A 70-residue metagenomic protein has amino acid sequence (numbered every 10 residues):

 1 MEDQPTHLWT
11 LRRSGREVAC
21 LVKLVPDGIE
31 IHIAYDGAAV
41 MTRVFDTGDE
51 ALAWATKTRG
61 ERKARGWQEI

Functional and structural regions predicted by a protein language model:
M1-D3, I70: Intrinsically disordered, low-complexity and often Lys/Arg-enriched segments
D3-E17: N-terminal acidic leader/helix
R16-V40: Short aromatic-glycine-(Arg/Gly/Cys) micro-motifs in beta-strand/loop hairpins
E30-I31, T42-V44, A53-W54: A short, polar/proline- and glycine-enriched secondary-structure boundary/capping micro-motif
D36-E50: A short, exposed loop/beta-hairpin motif centered on an aromatic-Gly-Thr core
D46-K63: A short, charged, amphipathic alpha-helix used as a generic interaction element across diverse proteins
A64-I70: Charge-dense, low-complexity polyampholytic segments
